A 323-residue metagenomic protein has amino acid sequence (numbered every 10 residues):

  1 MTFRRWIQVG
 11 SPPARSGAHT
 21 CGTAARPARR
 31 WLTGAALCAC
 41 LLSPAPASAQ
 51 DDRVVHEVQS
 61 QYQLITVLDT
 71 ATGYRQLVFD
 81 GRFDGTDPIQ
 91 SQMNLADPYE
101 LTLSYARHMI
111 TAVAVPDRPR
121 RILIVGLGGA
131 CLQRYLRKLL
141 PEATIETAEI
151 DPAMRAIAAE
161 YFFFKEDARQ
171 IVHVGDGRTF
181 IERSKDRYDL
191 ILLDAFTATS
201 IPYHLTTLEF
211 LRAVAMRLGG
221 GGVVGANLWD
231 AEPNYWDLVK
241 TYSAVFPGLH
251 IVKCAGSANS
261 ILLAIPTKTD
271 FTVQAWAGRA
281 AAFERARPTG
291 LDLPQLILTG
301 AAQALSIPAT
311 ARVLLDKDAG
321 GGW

Functional and structural regions predicted by a protein language model:
M1-P27: N-terminal secretory signal peptides that target proteins for export/translocation
T33-S43: Bacterial N-terminal signal peptides
A49-D84, G248-W323: Soluble small-group transferase modules, centered on the S-adenosyl donor enzyme superfamily
D52, A71, E100-G220, V245 (+1 more regions): The AdoMet/dcAdoMet-binding core of the Class I SAM-like
T66-L68, Q76-V78, E146, I171 (+3 more regions): Soluble periplasmic/extracytoplasmic beta-strand elements of cell-envelope proteins
R82-Y99: Acidic/histidine-rich helix-loop elements that form or flank divalent-metal/phosphate-binding sites at the catalytic
L95-Y99, T199-I201, G225-W229: Second-shell loop/turn segments in exported
R212-V273: C-terminal substrate-binding/active-site "lid" region of AdoMet-derived donor-dependent transferases
